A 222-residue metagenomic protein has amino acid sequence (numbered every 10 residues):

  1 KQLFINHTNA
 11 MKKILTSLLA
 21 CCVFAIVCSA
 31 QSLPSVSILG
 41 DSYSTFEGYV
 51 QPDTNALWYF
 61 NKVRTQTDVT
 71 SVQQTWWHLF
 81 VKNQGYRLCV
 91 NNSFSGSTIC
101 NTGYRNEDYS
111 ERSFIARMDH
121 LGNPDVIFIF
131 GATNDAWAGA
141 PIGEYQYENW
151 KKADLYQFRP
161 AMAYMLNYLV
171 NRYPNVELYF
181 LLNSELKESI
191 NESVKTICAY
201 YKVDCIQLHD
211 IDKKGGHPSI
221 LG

Functional and structural regions predicted by a protein language model:
M11-I14: Positively charged n-region of N-terminal signal peptides that target proteins for export
S17-A25: Bacterial N-terminal signal peptides
C28-A30: Boundary at the C-terminal end of the N-terminal hydrophobic targeting segment
S35-S37, Y49-Y147: Conserved SGNH/GDSL esterase-like catalytic core that processes O-acyl groups on lipids and polysaccharides
L39-G40, L181: Short hydrophobic segments within beta-strands
Y43-S44: Short active-site segment of divalent metal-dependent hydrolases/proteases that encodes the spacing between
D108-L221: Alpha-helical cap/lid subdomain in secreted, periplasmic, or secretory-pathway luminal O-acyl-processing enzymes
